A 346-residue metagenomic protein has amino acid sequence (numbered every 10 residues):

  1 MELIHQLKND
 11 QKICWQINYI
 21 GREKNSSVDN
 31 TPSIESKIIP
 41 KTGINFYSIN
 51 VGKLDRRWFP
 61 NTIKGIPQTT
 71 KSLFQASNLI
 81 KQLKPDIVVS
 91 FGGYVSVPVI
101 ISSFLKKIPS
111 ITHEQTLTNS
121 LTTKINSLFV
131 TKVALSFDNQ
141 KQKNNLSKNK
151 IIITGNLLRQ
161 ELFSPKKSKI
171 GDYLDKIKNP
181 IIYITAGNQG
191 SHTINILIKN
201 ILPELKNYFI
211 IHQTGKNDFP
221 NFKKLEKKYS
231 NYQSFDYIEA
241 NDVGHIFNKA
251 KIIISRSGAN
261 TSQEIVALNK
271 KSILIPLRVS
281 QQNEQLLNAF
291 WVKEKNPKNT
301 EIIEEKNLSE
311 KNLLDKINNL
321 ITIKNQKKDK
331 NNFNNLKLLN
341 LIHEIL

Functional and structural regions predicted by a protein language model:
N9-K12, Q75-V88, V97-I111, K124-L128: Glycosyltransferases and closely related glycan-assembly transferases that use nucleotide-activated donors
I13-Q68, K306: Conserved nucleotide-sugar phosphate-binding/catalytic loop shared by glycosyltransferases and other
Q16, F104-K167: Active-site-proximal region of nucleotide-activated glycan assembly enzymes, centered on histidine/acidic-rich loops
N25-N30, K167-I252, L286-A289, T300-N312: Donor-nucleotide binding loops and adjacent catalytic segments primarily of GT-B fold Leloir glycosyltransferases
I44, I108-P109, K251-I252, N269-L277: Structural loop-to-beta junction motif characteristic of Rossmann-like glycosyltransferase folds
P85-I87, Q233, F247-Q263, K270: Acidic donor-binding loop of glycosyltransferase active sites
S262, V266-E310: Catalytic binding pocket for nucleotide-activated donors in carbohydrate/polymer assembly enzymes
K316-I321, N331-L346: C-terminal alpha-helical cap of glycosyltransferases
